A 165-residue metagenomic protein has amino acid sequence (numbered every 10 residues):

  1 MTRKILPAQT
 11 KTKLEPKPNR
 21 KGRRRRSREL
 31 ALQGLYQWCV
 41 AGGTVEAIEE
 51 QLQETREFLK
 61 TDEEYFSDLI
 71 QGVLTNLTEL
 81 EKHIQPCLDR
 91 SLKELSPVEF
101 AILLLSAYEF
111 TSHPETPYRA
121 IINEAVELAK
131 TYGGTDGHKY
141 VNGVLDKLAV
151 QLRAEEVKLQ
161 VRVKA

Functional and structural regions predicted by a protein language model:
M1-A165: N-terminal interaction/assembly modules
